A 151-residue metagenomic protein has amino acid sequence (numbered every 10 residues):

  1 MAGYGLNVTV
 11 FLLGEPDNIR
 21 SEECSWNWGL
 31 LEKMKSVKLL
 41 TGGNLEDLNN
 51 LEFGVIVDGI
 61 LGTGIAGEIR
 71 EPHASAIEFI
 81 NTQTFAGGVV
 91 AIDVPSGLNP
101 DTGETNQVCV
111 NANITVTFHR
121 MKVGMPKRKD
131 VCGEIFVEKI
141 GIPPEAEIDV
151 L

Functional and structural regions predicted by a protein language model:
A2-I56, L61, A66-E71, V123: A cross-family phosphate/adenosyl-ligand binding-site feature
F53-L151: YjeF_N-associated NAD(P)HX repair module
